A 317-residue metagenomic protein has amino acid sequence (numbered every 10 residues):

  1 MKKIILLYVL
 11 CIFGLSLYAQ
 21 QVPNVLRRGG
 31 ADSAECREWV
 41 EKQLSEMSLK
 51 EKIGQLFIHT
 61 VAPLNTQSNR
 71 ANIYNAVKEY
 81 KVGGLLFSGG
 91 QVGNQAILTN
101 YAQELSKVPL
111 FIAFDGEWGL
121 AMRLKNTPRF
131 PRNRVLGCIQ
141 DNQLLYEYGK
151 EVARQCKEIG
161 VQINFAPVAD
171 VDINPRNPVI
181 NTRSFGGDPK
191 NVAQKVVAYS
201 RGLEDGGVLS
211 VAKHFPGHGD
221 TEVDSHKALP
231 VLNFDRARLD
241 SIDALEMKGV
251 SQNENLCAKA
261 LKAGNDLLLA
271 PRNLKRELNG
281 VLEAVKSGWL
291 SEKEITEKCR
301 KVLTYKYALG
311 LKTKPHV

Functional and structural regions predicted by a protein language model:
M1-N24: Bacterial Sec-dependent N-terminal signal peptides
Y18-E38: Mature N-terminal, pre-catalytic/accessory segment of carbohydrate-active enzymes
V22-L26, A237, K248-V317: Active-site or pore-adjacent capping/gating segments
D32-L64, N69: Mature N-terminal segment immediately following signal peptide/propeptide cleavage in secreted/periplasmic
A62-V192, H214, G219-D235, Q252-V285: Enzymes and membrane/adaptor proteins characterized by extended Gly/Ser/Thr/Asp/Glu-rich, aromatic-dotted
L203-V211, S225, R238, I242-V250: Phosphate/pyrophosphate-binding betaalpha-module
